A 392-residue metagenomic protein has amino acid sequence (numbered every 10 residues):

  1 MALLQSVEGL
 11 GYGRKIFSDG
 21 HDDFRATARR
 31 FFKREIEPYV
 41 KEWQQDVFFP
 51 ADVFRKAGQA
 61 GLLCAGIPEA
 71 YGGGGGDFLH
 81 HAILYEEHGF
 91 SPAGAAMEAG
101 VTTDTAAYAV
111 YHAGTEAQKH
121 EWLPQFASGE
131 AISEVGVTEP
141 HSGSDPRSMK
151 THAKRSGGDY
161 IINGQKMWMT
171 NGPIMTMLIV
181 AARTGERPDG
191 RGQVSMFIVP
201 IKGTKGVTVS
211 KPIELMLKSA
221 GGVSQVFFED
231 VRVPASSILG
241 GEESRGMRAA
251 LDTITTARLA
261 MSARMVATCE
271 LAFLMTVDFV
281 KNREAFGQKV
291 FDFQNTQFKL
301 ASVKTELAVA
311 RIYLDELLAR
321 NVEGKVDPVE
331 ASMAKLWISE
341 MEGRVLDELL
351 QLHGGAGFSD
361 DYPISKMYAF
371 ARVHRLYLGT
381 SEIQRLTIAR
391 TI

Functional and structural regions predicted by a protein language model:
M1-A95, V101, A113-Q118, Q125-E130 (+5 more regions): Alpha-helical interface subdomain recognition
G61, L84-G89, A181-A182, V199-T204 (+1 more regions): Short Ser/Thr-interspersed hydrophobic loop/turn segments at strand-loop and sheet-helix junctions that line or gate
T102-V110: Well-ordered alpha-helical segments within folded domains of soluble proteins
F126, H141-S144, W168-N171, R187-P188 (+1 more regions): Short Gly/Pro-enriched turn/cap motifs at secondary-structure boundaries
G129-V137: A short, Trp-centered hydrophobic/proline-enriched beta-strand micro-motif
E134, K150-H152, D159, M177-A181 (+3 more regions): Conserved hydrophobic/aromatic beta-strand scaffold that supports enzyme active sites
S148, K202-R232: Flexible, small-/acidic-enriched active-site or ligand-binding loops
D159, N163-T208: A short core secondary-structure module
